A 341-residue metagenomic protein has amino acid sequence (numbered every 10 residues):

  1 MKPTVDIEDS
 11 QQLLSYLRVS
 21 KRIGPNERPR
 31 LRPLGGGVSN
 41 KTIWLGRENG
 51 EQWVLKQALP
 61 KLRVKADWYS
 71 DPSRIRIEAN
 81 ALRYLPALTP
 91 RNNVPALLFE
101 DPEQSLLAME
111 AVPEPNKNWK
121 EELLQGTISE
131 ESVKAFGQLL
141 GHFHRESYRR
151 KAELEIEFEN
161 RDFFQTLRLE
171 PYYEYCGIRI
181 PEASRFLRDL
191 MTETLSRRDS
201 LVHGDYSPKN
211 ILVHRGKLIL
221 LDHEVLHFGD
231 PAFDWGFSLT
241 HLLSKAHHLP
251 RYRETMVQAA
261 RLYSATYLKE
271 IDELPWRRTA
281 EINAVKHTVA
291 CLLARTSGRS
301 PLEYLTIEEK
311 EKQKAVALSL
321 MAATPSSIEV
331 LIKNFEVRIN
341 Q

Functional and structural regions predicted by a protein language model:
M1-L31: Juxta-kinase regulatory segment immediately upstream of eukaryotic protein kinase catalytic domains
M1-Q12, L107-E110, H142-E193: Active-site catalytic-loop/activation-segment of kinase and kinase-like phosphoryl-transfer enzymes
R22-P29, A79, S184-S196: Short Pro/Gly-enriched beta-strand edge/turn motifs at strand-loop
R32-L55, R188-F233: Active-site acidic catalytic loop and adjacent metal/ATP-binding pocket of ATP-dependent phosphoryl transfer enzymes
L34, W44-K151: ATP-binding pocket architecture of kinase catalytic cores
N80, A232-P275, T288-I307: Active-site activation/catalytic loop segments of kinase-like enzymes and analogous catalytic loops in related
R251-E254, C291-Q341: ATP/Mg2+ or Mg2+-diphosphate-binding catalytic cores that bind nucleotide phosphates or diphosphates via glycine-rich
A280-A290: Alpha-helical scaffolds flanking conserved acidic
